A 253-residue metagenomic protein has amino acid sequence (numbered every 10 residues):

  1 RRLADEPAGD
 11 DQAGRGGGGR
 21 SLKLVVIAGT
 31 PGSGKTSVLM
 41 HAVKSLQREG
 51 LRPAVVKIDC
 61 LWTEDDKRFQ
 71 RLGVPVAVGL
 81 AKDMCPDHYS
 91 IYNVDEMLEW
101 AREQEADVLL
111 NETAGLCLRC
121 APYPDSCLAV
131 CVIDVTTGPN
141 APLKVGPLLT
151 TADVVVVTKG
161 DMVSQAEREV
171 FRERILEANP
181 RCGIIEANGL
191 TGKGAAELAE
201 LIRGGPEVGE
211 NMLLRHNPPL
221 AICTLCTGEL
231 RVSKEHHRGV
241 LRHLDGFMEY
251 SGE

Functional and structural regions predicted by a protein language model:
R1-A28: Extreme N-terminal, non-catalytic leader segments that precede Walker-type/kinase nucleotide-binding cores
L22-S33, S37-P124: Nucleotide-state-sensitive switch-loop elements of NTP-binding domains
K23, I27-G32, K44-Q47, E210-E253: P-loop NTP-binding site
K57, G79, E112, V130-V135 (+2 more regions): Conserved beta-strand segments of the P-loop GTPase G domain that flank and frequently precede/overlap
C60-T63, G115-L116, T136-P139, G160-S164 (+1 more regions): Conserved nucleotide-binding/hydrolysis micro-motifs of P-loop NTPases
L118-Y123, N140-L143, S164-R168: Conserved ATPase-coupling elements of RecA-like P-loop NTPase cores
R119-T136, P147-T151: Inter-motif core of Ras-like GTPase G domains
M162-L214: Canonical P-loop GTPase G-domain recognition
